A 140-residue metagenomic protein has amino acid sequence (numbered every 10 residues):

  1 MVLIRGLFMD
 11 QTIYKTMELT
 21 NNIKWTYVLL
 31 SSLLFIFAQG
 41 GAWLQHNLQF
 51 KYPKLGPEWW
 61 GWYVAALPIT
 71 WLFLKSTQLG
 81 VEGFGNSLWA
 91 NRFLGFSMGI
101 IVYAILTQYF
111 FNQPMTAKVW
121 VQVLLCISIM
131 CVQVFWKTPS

Functional and structural regions predicted by a protein language model:
D10-S140: Polytopic alpha-helical membrane proteins, predominantly small-molecule transporters/carriers
